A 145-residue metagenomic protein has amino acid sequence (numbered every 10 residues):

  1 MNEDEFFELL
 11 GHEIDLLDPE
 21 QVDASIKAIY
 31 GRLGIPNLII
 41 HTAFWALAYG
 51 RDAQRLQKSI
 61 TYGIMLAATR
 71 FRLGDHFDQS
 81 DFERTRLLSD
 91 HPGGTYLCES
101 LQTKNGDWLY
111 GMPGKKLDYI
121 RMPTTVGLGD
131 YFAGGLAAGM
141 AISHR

Functional and structural regions predicted by a protein language model:
M1-N2: Short internal beta-strands
F6-F7: A generic structural signal for short hydrophobic patches within well-formed alpha-helices
L10-R145: Conserved phosphate-binding/catalytic region of the ribokinase-like
